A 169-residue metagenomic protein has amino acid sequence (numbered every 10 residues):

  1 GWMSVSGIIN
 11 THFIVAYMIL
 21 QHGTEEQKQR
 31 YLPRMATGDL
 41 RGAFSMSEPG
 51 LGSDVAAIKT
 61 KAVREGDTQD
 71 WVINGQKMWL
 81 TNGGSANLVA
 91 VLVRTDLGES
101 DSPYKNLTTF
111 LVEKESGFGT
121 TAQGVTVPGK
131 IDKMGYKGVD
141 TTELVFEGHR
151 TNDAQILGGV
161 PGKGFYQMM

Functional and structural regions predicted by a protein language model:
G1-G38, N82-L88: Internal helix-loop-helix
Y17-H22, F44, A56, G98-E99: Flexible, glycine-rich active-site loops centered on histidine and acidic residues that chelate a metal or position
H22-T24, E65-T68, R94-G98, K114-G117 (+1 more regions): Short loop segments at secondary-structure junctions
G38-M46, L92: A short, Trp-centered hydrophobic/proline-enriched beta-strand micro-motif
G50-S53, W79-N82, S100-D101, K133-D140: Short Gly/Pro-enriched turn/cap motifs at secondary-structure boundaries
T60-R64: A structural signal for short hydrophobic beta-strand segments in well-ordered beta-sheet cores
D70-T126: A short core secondary-structure module
E115-I131, D140-M169: A glycine-rich, basic-preceded beta-loop-alpha segment at the flavin cofactor/substrate interface of flavin-utilizing
